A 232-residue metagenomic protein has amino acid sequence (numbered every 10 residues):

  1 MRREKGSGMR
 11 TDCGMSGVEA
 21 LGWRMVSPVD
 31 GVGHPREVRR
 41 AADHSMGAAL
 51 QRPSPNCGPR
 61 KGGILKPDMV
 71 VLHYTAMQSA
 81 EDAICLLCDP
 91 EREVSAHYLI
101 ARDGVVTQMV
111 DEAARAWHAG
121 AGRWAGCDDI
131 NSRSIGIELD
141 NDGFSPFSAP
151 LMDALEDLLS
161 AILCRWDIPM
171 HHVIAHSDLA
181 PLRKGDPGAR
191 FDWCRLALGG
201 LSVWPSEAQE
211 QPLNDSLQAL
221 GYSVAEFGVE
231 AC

Functional and structural regions predicted by a protein language model:
M1-M9: Extreme N-terminal basic, low-complexity initiation segments that serve as generic localization/processing leaders
R10-H171: Active-site-adjacent loop/helix surface patches within enzyme catalytic domains that shape the substrate-binding cleft
A80, L182-P187: Secretory-pathway/luminal and periplasmic proteins that interact with or process carbohydrate-rich
L99, A189-E210: Acidic, His- and aromatic-enriched active-site or binding-groove loops in soluble protein domains that engage sugars
D140-P150, L182-R183, L220-E226: Second-shell loop/turn segments in exported
I168-R183: Acidic/histidine-rich, metal-coordinating catalytic segments
S206-C232: Short acidic, glycine/serine/threonine-rich helix-capping segments at coil-helix boundaries
